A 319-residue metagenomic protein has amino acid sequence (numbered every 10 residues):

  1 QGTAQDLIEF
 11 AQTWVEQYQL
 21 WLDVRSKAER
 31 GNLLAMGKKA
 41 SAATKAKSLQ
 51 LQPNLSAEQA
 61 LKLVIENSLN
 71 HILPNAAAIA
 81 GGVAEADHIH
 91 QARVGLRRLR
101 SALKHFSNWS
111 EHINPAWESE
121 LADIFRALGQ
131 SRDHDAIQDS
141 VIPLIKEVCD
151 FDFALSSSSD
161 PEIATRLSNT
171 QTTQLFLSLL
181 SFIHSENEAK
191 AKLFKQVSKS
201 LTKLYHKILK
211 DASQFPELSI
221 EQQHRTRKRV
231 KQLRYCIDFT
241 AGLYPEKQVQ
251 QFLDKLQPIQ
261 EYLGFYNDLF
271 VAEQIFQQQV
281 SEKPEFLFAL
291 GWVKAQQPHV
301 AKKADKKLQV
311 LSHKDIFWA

Functional and structural regions predicted by a protein language model:
Q1-A319: Function-determining surface determinants
